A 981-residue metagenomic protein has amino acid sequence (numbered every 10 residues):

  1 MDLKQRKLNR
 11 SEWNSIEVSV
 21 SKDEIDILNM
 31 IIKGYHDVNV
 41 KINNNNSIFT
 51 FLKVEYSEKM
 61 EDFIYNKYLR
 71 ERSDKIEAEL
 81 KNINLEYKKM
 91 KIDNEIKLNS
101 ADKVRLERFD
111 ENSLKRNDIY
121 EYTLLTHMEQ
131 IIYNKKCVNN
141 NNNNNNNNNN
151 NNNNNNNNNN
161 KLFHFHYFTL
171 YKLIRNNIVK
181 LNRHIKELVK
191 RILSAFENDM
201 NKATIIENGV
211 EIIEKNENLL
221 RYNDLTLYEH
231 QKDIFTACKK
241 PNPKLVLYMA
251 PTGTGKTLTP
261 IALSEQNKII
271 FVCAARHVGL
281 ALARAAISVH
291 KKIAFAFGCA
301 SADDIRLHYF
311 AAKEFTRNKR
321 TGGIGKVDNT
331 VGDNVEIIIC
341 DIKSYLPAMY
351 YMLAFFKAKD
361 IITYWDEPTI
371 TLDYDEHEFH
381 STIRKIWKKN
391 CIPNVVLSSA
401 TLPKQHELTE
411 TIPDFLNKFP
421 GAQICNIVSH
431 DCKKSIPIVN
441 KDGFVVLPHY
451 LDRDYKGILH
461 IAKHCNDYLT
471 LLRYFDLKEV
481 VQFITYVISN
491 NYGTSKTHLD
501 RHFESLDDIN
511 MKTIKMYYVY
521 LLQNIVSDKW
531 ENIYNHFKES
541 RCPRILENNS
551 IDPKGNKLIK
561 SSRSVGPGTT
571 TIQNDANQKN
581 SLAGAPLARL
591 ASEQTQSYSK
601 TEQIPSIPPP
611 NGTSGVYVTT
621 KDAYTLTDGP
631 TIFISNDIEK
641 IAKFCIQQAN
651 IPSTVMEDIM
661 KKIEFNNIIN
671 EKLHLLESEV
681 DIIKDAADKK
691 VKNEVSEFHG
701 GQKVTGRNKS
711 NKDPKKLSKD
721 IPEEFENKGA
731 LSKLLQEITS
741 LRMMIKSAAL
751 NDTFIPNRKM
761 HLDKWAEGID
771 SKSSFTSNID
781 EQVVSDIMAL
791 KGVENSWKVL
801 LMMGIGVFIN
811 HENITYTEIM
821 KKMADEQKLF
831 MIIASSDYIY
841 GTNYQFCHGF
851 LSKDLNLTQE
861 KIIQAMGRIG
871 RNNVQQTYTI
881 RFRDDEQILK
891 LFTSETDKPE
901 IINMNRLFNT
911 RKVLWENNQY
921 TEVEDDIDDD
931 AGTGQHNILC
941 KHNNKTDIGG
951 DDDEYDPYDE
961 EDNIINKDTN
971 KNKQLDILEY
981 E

Functional and structural regions predicted by a protein language model:
M1-E981: N-terminal helicase ATP-binding lobe
